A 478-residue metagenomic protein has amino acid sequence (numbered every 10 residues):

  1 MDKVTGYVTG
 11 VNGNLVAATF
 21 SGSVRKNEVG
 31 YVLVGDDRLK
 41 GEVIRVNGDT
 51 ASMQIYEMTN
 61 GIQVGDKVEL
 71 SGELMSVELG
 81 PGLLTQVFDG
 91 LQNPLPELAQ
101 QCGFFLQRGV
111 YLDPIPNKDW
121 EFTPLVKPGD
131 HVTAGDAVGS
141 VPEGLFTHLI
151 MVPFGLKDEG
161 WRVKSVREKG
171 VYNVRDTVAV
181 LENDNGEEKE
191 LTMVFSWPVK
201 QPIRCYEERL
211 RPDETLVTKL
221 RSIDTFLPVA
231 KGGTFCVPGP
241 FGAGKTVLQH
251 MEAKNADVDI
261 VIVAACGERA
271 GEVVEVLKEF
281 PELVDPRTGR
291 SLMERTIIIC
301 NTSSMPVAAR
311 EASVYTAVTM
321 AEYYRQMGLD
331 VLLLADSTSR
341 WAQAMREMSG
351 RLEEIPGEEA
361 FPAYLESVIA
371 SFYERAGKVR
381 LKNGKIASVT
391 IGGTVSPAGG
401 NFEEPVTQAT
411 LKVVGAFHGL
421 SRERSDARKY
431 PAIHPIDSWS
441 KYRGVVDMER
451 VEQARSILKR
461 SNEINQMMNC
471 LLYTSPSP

Functional and structural regions predicted by a protein language model:
M1-E97, G103-L106: N-terminal accessory targeting/assembly segments
A18, A51-M53, I62, P114 (+2 more regions): Short beta-strand segments of a lipoyl-like beta-sandwich/carrier module
Q101-E121, I150, D176, V180-G233 (+1 more regions): P-loop NTPase nucleotide-binding/switch module
P212-D213, I262-A265, I297-A312, R351-E366 (+1 more regions): Flexible beta-alpha connector loops of hexameric P-loop NTPases
G244, E252, A256-D259, C266 (+2 more regions): Conserved P-loop NTPase nucleotide-binding/switch module
A270-M320, L352-I355: Nucleotide-state-sensitive switch-loop elements of NTP-binding domains
G399-S461: Conserved P-loop NTPase
Y473-P478: Conserved small/polar residues in nucleotide/adenosyl-binding loops
